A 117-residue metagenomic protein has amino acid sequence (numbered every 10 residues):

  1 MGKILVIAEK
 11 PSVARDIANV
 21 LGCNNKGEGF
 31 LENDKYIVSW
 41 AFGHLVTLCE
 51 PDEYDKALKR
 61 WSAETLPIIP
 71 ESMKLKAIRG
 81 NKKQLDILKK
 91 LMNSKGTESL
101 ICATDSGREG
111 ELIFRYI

Functional and structural regions predicted by a protein language model:
M1-I117: Intrinsically disordered, low-complexity regulatory segments
